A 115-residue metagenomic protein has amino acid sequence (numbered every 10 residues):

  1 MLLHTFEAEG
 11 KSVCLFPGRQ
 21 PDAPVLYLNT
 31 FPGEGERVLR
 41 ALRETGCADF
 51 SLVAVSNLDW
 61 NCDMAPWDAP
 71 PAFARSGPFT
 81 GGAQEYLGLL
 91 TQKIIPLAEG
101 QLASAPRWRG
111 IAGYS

Functional and structural regions predicted by a protein language model:
M1-S115: Non-catalytic cap/lid and distal C-terminal segments of serine-dependent acyl enzymes
